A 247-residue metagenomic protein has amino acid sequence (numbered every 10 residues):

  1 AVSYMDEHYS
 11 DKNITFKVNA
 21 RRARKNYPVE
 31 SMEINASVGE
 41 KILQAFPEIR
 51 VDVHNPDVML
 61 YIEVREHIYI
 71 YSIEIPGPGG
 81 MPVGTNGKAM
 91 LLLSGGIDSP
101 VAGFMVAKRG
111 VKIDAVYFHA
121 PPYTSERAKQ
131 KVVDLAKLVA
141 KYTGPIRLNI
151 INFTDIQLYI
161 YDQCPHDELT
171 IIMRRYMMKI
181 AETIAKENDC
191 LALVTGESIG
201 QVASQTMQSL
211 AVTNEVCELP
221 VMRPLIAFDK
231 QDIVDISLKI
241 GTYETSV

Functional and structural regions predicted by a protein language model:
A1-M90, G103-I146, D155, E215: RNA-binding accessory domains that recognize and position tRNA/RNA substrates
S37-I42, E48, E74-N86, Q157 (+2 more regions): Active-site adenylate/phosphate-handling loop in enzymes that bind or generate adenylated species
D52, N149-I151, M222: General small-molecule cofactor/ligand-binding pocket signal
S94, M105-G110, I184-N188: Alpha-helix C-terminal capping segments
I97-D98: Hydrophobic/small residue at the entry helix of a nucleotide-binding pocket
V116-Y117, L148-N152, L191-E197: Short, conserved beta-strand edge motifs with alternating hydrophobic and charged residues
K137-M173: S-adenosyl-L-methionine
G241-V247: Short, intrinsically disordered, charge-balanced linker/junction segments flanking boundaries in proteins
